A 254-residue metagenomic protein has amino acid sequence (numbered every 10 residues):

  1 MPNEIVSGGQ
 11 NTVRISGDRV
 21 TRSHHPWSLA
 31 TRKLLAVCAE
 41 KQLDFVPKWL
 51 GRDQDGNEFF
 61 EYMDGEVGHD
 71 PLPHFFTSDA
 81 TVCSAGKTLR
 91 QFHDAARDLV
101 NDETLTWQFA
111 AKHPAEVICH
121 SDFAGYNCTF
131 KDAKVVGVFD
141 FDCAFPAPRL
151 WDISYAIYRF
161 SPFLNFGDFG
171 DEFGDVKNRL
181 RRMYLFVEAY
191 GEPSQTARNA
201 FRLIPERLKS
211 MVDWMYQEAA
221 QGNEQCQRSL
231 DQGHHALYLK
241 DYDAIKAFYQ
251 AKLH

Functional and structural regions predicted by a protein language model:
P2-H120, K131-K134: ATP-binding pocket architecture of kinase catalytic cores
P71-F75, F145-A147, F166-F169: Short, polar/flexible loop-turn hinges at active-site or ligand-entry regions and domain interfaces
T88-Q91, L185-A189, A244: Amphipathic alpha-helical segments that form well-ordered structural scaffolds and often line/cohere around active
A95-E103, S194-Q195, E218-N223: Surface-exposed helix-capping loop/turn segments at secondary-structure junctions
V117, A124-P162: Catalytic activation segment of kinase domains across protein kinase-like and atypical kinase folds
I153-G191, R207-G222: Active-site activation/catalytic loop segments of kinase-like enzymes and analogous catalytic loops in related
E192-L203: Short, surface-exposed acidic
S210-H254: ATP/Mg2+ or Mg2+-diphosphate-binding catalytic cores that bind nucleotide phosphates or diphosphates via glycine-rich
